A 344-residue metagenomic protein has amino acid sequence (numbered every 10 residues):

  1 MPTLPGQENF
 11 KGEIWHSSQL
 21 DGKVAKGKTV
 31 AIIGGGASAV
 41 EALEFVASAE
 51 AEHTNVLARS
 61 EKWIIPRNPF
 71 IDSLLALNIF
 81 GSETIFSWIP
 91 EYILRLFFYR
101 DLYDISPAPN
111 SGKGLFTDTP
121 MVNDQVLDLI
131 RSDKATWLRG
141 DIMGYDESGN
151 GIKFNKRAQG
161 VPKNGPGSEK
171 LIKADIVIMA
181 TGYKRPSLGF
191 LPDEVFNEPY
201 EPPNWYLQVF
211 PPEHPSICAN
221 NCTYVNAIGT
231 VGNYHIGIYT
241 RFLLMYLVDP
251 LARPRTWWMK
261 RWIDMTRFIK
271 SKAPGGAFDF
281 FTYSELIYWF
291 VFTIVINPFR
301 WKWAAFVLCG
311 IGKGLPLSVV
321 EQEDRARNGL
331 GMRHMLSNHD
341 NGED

Functional and structural regions predicted by a protein language model:
M1-L20, A49, N164-N204: Glycine-rich beta-alpha-beta "Rossmann" dinucleotide-binding loop(s) and their flanking helix/strand
M1-P120, A135, G229-K270: Rossmann-like dinucleotide-binding core of oxidoreductases
L4-F10, L127-S132, Q208-P212: Short, conserved catalytic or adaptor-binding loops enriched in Gly and charged residues
G22-K23, A135-P162: A conserved short coil-to-beta-strand element within the FAD-binding core of flavoproteins
K62-P66, L207-F210, P215-D344: C-terminal, flexible cofactor-proximal segment of oxidoreductases
D118-D141: Helical element adjacent to the flavin cofactor pocket in flavoenzyme catalytic cores
K134, T181-P186, Y224, L247 (+1 more regions): Alpha-helix capping/termination and helix-coil
G149-G151, V161-V177, M332-E343: FAD-dependent oxidoreductase catalytic-site/capping-region signature
